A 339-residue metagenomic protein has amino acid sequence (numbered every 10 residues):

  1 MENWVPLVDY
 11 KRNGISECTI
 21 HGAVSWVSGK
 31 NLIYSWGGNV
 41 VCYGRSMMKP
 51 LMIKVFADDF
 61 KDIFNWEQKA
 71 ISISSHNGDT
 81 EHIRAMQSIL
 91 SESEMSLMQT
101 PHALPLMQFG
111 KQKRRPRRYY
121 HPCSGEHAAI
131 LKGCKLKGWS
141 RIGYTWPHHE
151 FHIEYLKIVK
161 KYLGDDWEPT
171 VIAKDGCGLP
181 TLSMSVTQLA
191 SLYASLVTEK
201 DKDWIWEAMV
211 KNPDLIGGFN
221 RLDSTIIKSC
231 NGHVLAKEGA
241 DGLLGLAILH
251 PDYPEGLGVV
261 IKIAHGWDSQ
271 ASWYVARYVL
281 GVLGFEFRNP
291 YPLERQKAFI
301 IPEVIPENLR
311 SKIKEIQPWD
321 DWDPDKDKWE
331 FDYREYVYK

Functional and structural regions predicted by a protein language model:
M1, E67-K174, S195: Active-site-adjacent helix/loop patches that line small-molecule binding or acyl-intermediate pockets
M1-N39: Beta-lactamase-like hydrolase cores
N13-S16, Y120, H233-K237: Short Gly/Pro-enriched turn/cap motifs at secondary-structure boundaries
E17-I20, Y34-L51, E67-K69, S74: Short active-site loop at a secondary-structure junction that contains or immediately precedes the catalytic residue(s)
S28-I33, A57-F64, E94-S96, K137-G143 (+3 more regions): Bacterial peptidoglycan biogenesis and beta-lactam-recognition machinery
G44-K61, E81: Active-site SXXK
M47-V55, I130, Q188-S191, A271-V275: Short amphipathic alpha-helical face segments that pack within enzyme cores and frequently flank/anchor catalytic
L196-K339: Structured C-terminal helix/loop/strand segments within mature extracytoplasmic catalytic/sensor domains
